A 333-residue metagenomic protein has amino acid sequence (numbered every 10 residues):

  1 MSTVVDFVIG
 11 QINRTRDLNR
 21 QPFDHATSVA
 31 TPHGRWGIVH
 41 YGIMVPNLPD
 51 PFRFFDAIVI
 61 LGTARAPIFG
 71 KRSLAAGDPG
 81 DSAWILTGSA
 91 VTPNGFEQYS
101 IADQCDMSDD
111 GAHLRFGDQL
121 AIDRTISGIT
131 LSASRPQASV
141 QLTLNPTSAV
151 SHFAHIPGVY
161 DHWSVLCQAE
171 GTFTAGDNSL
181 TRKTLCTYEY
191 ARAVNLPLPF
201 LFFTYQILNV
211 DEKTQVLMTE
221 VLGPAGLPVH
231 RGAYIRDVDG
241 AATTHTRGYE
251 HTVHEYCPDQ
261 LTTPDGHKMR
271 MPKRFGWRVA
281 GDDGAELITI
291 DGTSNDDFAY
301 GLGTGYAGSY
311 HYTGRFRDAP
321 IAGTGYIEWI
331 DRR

Functional and structural regions predicted by a protein language model:
M1-R333: Structured soluble/peripheral alpha/beta segments that form catalytic or ligand/cofactor-binding pockets
